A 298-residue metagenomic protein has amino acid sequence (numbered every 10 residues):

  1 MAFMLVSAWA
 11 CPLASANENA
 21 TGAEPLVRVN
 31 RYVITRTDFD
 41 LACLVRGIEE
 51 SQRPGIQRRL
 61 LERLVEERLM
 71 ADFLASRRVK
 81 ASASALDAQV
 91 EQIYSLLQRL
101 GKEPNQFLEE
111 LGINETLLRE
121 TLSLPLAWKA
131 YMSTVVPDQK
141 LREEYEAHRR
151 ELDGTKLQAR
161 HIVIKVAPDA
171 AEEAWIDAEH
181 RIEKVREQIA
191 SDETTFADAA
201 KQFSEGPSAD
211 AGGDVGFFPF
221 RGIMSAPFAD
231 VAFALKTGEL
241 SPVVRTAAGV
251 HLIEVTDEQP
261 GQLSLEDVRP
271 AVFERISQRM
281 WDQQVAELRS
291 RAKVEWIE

Functional and structural regions predicted by a protein language model:
M1-W9: Bacterial N-terminal signal peptides
A10-A16: Boundary at the C-terminal end of the N-terminal hydrophobic targeting segment
A16-R28, P54-E298: Peptidyl-prolyl cis-trans isomerase
T21-I56: N-terminal targeting signals for Sec/Tat export/insertion, comprising classic cleavable signal peptides
